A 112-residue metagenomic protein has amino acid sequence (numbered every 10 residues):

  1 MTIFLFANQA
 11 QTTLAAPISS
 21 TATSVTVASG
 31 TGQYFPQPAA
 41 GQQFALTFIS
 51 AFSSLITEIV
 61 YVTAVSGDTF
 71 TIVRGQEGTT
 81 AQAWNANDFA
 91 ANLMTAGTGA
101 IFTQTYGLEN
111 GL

Functional and structural regions predicted by a protein language model:
M1-A22, T79-L112: Glycine-rich, low-complexity segments
M1-R74, T79: Autoprocessing Asn-cyclization modules and mimics
